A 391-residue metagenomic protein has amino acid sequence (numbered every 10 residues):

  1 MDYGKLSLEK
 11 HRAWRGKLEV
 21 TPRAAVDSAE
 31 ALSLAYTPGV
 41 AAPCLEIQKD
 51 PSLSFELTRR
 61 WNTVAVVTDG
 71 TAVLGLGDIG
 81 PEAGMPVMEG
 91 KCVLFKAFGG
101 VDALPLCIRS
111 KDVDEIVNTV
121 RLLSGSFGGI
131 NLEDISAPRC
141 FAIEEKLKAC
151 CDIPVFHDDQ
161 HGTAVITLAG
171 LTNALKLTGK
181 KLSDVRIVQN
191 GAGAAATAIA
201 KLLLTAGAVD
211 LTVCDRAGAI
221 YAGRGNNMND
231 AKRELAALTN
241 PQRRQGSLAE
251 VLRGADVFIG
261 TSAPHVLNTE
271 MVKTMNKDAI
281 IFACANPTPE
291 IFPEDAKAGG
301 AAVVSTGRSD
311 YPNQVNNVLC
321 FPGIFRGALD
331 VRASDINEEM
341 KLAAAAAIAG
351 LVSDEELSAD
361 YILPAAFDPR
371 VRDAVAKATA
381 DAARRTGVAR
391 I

Functional and structural regions predicted by a protein language model:
M1-I153, A376, A382, T386-R390: N-terminal ligand-binding/catalytic initiation module
F55-R60, K96-A97, L122-S124, K148-A149 (+7 more regions): Solvent-exposed alpha-helices and their adjacent loops that cap or buttress functional pockets in soluble metabolic
L74, I79-K96, H157, H161 (+1 more regions): Glycine-rich phosphate/diphosphate-binding loop of Rossmann-like nucleotide-binding domains
P105, N131-D134, V155-D158, Q189 (+5 more regions): General beta-strand structural signal in soluble alpha/beta enzymes
C150-I166, A283-N286: Short, acidic/small-residue loops that bind anionic groups at enzyme active sites
D158, A283-I391: Adenosine-phosphate binding glycine-rich loop
K232-A302, R308-D310: Rossmann-like adenosine-cofactor binding region
